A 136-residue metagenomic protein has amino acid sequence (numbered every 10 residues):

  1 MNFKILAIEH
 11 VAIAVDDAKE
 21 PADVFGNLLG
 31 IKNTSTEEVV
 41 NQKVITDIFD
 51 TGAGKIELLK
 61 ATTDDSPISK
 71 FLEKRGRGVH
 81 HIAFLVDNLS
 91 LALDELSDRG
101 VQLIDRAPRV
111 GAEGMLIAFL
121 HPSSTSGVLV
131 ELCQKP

Functional and structural regions predicted by a protein language model:
M1-A22, R77-V86, K135-P136: N-terminal beta-strand motif that seeds the catalytic metal site of vicinal oxygen chelate
M1-K4, D47-D50, E57, F84 (+1 more regions): Vicinal oxygen chelate
D17-K32, D98-R99: Amphipathic alpha-helical segments
P21-A22, I45, A92: Residues within well-ordered alpha-helices
G30-E38, V101-A107: Short secondary-structure junctions
K32-T51: Acidic (E/D-rich), amphipathic helical modules within compact regulatory domains
L58-G78: Helix-adjacent hinge/juxtasegments
L72-D98: Short, solvent-exposed interaction modules
